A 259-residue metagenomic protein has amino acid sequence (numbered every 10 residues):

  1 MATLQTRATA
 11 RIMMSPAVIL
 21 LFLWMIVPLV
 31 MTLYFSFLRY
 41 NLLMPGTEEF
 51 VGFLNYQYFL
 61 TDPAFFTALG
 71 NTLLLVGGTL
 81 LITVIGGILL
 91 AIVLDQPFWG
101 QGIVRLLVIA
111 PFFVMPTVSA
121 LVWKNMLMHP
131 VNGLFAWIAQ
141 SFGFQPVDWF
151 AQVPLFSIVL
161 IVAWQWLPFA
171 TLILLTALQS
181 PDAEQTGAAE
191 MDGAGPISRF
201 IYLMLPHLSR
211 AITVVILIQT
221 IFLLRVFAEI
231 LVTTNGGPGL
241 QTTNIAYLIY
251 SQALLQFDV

Functional and structural regions predicted by a protein language model:
L4-V259: A structural signal for multi-pass alpha-helical bundles of membrane permease subunits that mediate small-molecule
